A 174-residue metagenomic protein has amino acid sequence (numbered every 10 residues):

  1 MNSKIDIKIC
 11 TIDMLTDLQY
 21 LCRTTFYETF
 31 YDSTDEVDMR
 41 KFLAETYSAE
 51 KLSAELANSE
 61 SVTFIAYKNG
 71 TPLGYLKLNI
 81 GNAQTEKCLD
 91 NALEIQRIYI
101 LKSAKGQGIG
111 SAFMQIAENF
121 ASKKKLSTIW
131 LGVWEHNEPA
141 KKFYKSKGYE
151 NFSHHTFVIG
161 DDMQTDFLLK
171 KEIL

Functional and structural regions predicted by a protein language model:
M1-S3: Basic/polar N-terminal segments that are highly enriched at the extreme N-terminus, encompassing both cleavable
I5, I9-L15, Q19-D32, R40-S103 (+4 more regions): Acetyl-CoA-dependent GNAT
G70, G74, G108-G110, G148: Conserved phosphate-binding and hydrolysis motifs of nucleotide-dependent enzymes
L89-L93, S127-K141, K145-K147, S153-L174: C-terminal "cap" of GNAT-fold acetyltransferases
L101-S103, Q107, E135-H136: Active-site acidic-Proline motif in GNAT/NAT acetyltransferases
G106-N119, K142-S146: Conserved acetyl-CoA-binding loop-helix of GNAT-fold acetyltransferases
M114, A121-G132: Conserved GNAT acetyl-CoA-binding A-motif
